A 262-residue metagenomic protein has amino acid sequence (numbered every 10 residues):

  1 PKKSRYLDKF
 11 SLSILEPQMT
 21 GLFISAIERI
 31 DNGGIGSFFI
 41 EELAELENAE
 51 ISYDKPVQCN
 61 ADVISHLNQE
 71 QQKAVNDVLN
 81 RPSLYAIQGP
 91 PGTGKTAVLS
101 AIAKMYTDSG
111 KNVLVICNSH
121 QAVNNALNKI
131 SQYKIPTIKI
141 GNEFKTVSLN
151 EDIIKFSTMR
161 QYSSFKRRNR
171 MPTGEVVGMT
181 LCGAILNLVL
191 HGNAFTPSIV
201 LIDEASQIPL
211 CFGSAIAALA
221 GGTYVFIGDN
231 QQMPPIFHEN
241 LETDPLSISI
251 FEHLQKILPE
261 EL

Functional and structural regions predicted by a protein language model:
P1-N76, N128, Q132, I140 (+2 more regions): Pre-ATPase regulatory/linker segments immediately N-terminal to the P-loop/RecA-like helicase/translocase core
V63-S83, A97-V98, M179-L181: N-terminal pre-P-loop "Q-motif" helix
Q71-A74, I87, G94-Y106, A122-A126 (+2 more regions): Extended, hydrophobic alpha-helical segments in both membrane/secreted and soluble proteins
P91-T93, V98-I130, I138-G141, L262: Conserved RecA-like ASCE P-loop NTPase motor core of nucleic-acid helicases/translocases
D108-K111, N118-S119, C182-L186, N193-L262: Conserved helicase motor core of SF1/SF2 NTP-dependent helicases
K111-N112, I135-K139, K145, T196-S198: Residues that mark the start of a beta-strand
V123-N125, T146-E151, M233-F237: Switch/connector loops and helix/strand junctions flanking conserved nucleotide-binding motifs in nucleotide-processing
L149-V177: Conserved motor-coupling elements within RecA-like helicase/translocase cores
